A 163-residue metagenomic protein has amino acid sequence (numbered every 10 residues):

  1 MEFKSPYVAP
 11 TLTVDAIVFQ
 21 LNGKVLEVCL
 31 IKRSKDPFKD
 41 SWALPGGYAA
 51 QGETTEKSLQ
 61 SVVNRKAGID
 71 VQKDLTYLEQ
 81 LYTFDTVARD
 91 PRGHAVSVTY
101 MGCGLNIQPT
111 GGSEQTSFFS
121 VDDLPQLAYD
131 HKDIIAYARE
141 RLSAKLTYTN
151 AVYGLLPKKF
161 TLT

Functional and structural regions predicted by a protein language model:
M1-E2, L81: Short Pro/Gly-enriched beta-strand edge/turn motifs at strand-loop
E2-A43: N-terminal strand-loop-strand
P10-V14, E56-N64, G68-Q108, D123 (+1 more regions): Active-site segment of metal-dependent pyrophosphate-handling enzymes, primarily the Nudix hydrolase catalytic core
V28, K32-K35, K39-S41, G46 (+4 more regions): Short, His- and charge-rich active-site/binding loops that engage polyanionic ligands
L44-G52, G154: Short histidine-centered catalytic/ligand-binding loop motif
Q51-T55, L59, D130: Short amphipathic alpha-helical segments
T99-M101, Q108-L142, K158-T163: NUDIX/MutT-family hydrolases
Y148-K159: Conserved helix-adjacent loop modules within structured domains
